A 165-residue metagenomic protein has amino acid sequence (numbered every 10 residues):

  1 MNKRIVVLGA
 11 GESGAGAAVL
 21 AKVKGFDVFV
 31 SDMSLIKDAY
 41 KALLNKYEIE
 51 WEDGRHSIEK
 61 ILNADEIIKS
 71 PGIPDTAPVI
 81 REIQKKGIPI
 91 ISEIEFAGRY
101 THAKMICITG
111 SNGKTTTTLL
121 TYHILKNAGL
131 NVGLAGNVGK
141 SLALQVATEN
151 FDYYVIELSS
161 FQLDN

Functional and structural regions predicted by a protein language model:
M1-S92, F96: N-terminal leader/targeting and accessory segments in enzymes
K22, E59-L62, P71-N165: Phosphate-binding loop of NTP-binding sites
